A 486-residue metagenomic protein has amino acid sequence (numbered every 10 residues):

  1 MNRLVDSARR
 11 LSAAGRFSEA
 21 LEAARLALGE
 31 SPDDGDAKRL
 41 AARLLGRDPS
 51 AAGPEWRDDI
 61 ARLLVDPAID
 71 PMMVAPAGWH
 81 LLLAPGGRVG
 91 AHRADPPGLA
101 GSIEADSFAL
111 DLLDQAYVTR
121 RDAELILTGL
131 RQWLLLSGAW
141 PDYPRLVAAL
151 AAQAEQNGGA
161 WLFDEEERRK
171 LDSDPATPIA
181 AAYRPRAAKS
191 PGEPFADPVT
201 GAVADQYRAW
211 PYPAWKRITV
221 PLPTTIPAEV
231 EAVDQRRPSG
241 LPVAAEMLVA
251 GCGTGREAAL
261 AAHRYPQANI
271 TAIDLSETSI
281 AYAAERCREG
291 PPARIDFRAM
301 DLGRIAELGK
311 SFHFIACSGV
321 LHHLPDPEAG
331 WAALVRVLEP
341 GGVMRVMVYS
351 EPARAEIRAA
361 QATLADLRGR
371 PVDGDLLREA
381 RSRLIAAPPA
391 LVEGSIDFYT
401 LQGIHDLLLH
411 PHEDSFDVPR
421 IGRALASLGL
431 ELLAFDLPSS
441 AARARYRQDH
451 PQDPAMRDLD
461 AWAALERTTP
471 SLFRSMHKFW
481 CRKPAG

Functional and structural regions predicted by a protein language model:
N2-G201, F435-L437, L459-G486: N-terminal accessory segments
T254-P266: Conserved SAM-binding loop of SAM-dependent methyltransferases across substrates and taxa, primarily the Class I
N269-D274: Conserved SAM-binding motif I beta-strand of class I
P291-R304: Conserved SAM-binding strand-loop segment of SAM-dependent methyltransferases
G303-I315: A short acidic, Gly/Pro-enriched loop at the edge of an enzyme's catalytic core that lines a small-molecule cofactor
E328-P340: A short glycine-rich, Lys/Arg-flanked "PGG" loop and its adjoining helix->strand segment in the class I
V343-A387: Conserved class I S-adenosyl-L-methionine
A380, I385-G486: Rossmann-like AdoMet/SAM-dependent catalytic core
